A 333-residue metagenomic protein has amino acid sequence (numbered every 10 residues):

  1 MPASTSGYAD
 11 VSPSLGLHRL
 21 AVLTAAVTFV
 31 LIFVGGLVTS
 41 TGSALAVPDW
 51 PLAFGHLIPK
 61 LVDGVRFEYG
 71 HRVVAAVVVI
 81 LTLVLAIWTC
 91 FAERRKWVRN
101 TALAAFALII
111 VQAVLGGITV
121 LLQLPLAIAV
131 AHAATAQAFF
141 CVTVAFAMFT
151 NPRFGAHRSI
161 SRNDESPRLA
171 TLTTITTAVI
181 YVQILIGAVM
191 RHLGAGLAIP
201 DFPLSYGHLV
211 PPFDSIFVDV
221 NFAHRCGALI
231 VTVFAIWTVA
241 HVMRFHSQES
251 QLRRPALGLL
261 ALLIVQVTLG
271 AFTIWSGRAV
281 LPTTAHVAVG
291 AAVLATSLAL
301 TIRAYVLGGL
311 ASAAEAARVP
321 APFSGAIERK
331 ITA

Functional and structural regions predicted by a protein language model:
M1-A333: Polytopic transmembrane helical bundles with strong interfacial aromatic enrichment
